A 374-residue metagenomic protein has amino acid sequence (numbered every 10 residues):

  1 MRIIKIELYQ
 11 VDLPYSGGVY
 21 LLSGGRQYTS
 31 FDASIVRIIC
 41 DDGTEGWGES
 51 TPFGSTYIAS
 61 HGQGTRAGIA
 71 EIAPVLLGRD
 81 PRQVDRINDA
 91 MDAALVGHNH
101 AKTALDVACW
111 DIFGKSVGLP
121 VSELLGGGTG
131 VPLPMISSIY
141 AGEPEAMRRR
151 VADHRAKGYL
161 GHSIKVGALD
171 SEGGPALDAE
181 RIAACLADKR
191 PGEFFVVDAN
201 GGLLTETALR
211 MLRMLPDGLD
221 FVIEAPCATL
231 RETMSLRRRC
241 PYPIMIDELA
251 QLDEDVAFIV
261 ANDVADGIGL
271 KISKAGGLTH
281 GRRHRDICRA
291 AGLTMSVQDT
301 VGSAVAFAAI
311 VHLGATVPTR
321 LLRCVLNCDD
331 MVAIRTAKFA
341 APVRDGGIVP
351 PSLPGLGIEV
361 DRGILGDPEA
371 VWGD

Functional and structural regions predicted by a protein language model:
M1-E45, T51-T56, D329-I334: Structured beta-strand/loop patches that form or line metal/cofactor-binding pockets in enzymes
I3, V36, G43, I72 (+9 more regions): Conserved, mostly hydrophobic/aromatic
K5, I39-S116: Metal- or metallocofactor-binding catalytic centers and their adjacent structured scaffolds across diverse enzyme
G48, L133-I139, H162-I164, F195-A199 (+5 more regions): Hydrophobic faces of well-ordered beta-strands that scaffold small-molecule active sites in alpha/beta enzyme cores
A67, L219, A228-P243, Q251-G347: Shared catalytic-loop signature of beta/alpha-barrel
H100-A146, G302: Glycine-rich, aromatic-flanked loop segments that form ligand/cofactor-binding clefts across common enzyme folds
G126, G130-C240: Metal-dependent enolase-superfamily TIM-barrel catalytic cores that perform enediolate-based chemistry
M331-D374: C-terminal extensions of enzymes
